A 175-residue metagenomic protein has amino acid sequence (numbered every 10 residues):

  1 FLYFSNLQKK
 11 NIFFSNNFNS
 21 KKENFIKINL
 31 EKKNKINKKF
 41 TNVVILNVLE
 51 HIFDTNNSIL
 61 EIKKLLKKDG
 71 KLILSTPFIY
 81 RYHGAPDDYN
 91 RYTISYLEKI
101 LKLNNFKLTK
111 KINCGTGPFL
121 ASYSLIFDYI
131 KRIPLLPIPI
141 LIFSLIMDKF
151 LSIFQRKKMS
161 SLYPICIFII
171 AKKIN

Functional and structural regions predicted by a protein language model:
F1-G84, T93-E98, I169-K173: Conserved SAM-binding loop
F53-E61, K71-I174: S-adenosyl-L-methionine-dependent methyltransferase catalytic module, highlighting the catalytic core
